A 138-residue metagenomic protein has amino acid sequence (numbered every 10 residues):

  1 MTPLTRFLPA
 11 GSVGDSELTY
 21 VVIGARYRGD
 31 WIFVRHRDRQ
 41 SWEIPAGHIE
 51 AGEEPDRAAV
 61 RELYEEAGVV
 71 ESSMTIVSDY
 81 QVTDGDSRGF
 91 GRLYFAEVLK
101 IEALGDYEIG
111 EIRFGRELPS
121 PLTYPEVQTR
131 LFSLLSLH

Functional and structural regions predicted by a protein language model:
M1-V22: Acidic, metal-coordinating catalytic segment for phosphate/diphosphate chemistry, firing primarily on the Nudix
P3, T19-V21, G29, R92 (+1 more regions): Change "...and in nucleic-acid phosphodiester-cleaving endonucleases..." to "...and in nucleic-acid processing enzymes
D15, G24, A103-G105: Short secondary-structure boundary/capping segments
E17-W31, S136-H138: A short, compositionally biased N-terminal segment around positions ~18-40 that is enriched in charged/polar residues
L18-Y20, R26, R37-R39, I44 (+2 more regions): Short connector loops at helix/strand junctions that flank enzyme active sites, especially segments positioning acidic
I23-A25, F33, A96, F114: Conserved hydrophobic "DFG−1" position in protein kinase catalytic cores
R26-E65: Conserved Nudix-box catalytic region and its N-terminal flanking loop in Nudix hydrolases and closely related
I49-S73, V77-L135: Unchanged
